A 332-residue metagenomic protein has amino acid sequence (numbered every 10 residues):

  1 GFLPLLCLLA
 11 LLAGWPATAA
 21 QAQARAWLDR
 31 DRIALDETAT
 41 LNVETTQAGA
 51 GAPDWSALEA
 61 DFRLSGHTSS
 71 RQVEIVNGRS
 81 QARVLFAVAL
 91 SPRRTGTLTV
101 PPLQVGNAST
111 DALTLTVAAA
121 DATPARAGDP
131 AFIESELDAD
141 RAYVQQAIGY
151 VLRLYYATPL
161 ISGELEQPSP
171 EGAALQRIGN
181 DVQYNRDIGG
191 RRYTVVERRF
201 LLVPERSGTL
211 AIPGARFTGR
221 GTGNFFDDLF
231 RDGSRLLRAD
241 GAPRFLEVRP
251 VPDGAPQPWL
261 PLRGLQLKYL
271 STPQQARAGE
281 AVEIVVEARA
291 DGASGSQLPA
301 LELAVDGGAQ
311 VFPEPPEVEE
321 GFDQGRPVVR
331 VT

Functional and structural regions predicted by a protein language model:
P4-G14: Bacterial N-terminal signal peptides
A20-T332: Surface-exposed interaction/ligand-binding surfaces
